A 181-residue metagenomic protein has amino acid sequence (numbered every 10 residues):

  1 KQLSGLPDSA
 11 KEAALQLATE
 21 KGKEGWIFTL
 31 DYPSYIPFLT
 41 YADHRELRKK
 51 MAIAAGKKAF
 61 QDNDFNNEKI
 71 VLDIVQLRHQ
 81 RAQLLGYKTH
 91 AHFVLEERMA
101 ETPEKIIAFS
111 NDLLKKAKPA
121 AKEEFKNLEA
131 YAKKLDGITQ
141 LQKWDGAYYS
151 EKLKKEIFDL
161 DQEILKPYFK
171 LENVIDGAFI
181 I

Functional and structural regions predicted by a protein language model:
K1-P33, L72, L77, Q83-I181: Active-site-proximal, well-structured secondary-structure segments within enzyme catalytic domains
E20-A59, G146: Active-site-adjacent "gating/activation" loops or surface patches in catalytic cores
L39, D64-L77: Short, 15-30-residue, compositionally biased linear elements with alpha-helical propensity or flexible coil
Q61-D62, Y168: The substrate-binding groove and active-site-proximal loops of carbohydrate-active enzymes, especially glycoside
